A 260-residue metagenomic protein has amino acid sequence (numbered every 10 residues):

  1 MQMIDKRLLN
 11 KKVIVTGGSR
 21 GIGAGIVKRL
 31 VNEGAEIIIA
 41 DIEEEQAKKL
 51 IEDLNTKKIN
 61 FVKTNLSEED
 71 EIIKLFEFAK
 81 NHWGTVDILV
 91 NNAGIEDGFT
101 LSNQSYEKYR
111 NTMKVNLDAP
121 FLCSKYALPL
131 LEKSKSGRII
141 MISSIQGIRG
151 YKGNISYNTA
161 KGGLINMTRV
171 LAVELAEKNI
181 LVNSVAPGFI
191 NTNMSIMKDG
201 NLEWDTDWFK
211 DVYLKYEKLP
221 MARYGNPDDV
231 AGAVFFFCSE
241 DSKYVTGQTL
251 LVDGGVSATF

Functional and structural regions predicted by a protein language model:
Q2-I4, R149, F235, T246-F260: Short C-terminal tail/terminal secondary-structure segment of NAD(P)H-dependent dehydrogenase/reductase domains
L8-E36: Canonical Rossmann dinucleotide-binding motif of NAD(H)/NADP(H)-dependent dehydrogenases/reductases, specifically
T100-L101, S105-R110, K215: Substrate-binding pocket helix/loop in short-chain dehydrogenase/reductase
S102, R149-I155, E177-K178, A222 (+1 more regions): Active-site loop immediately N-terminal to the catalytic Tyr-X3-Lys motif of short-chain dehydrogenase/reductase
S124, A160, T168: Active-site helix of classical SDR
P129, V173-E177, K243: Alpha-helical segment proximal to the catalytic Tyr-Lys
S144: Residue(s) in the substrate-gating loop at a strand-loop-helix junction that position the organic substrate next
